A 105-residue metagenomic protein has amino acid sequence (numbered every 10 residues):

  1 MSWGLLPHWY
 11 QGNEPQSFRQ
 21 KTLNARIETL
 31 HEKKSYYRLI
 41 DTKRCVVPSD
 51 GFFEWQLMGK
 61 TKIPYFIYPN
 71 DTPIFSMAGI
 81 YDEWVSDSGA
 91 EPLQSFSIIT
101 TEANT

Functional and structural regions predicted by a protein language model:
M1-R44, Y68-P69, A78, A90: Short, His- and charge-rich active-site/binding loops that engage polyanionic ligands
T42-R44, K62-P64, L93-S95: Extracellular structured ligand-interaction cores
G51-F53: Short acidic, Gly/Ser-rich segments with clustered Asp/Glu that frequently serve as metal-coordination loops in enzyme
W55-K60: Cytochrome P450 core scaffold surrounding the K-helix E-X-X-R motif and the conserved "meander" helix-loop region
T61-P73: Short, surface-exposed polybasic-and-hydrophobic patches located at secondary-structure transitions
P73-S86, F96-I98: A motif-centric signal for short, conserved binding hotspots located in accessible loops or intrinsically disordered
G89, I98-T105: Short, intrinsically disordered, charge-balanced linker/junction segments flanking boundaries in proteins
